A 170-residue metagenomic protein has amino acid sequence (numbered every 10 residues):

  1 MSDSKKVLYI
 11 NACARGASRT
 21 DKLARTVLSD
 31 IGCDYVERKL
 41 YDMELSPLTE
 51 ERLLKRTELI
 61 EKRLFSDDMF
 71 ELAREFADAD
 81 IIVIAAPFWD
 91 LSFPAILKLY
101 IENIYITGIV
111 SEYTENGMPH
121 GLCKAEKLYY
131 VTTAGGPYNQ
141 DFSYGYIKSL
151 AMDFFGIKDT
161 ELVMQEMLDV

Functional and structural regions predicted by a protein language model:
M1-E102, I106-I109: N-terminal beta1-alpha1-beta2 submodule of the flavodoxin-like/Rossmannoid cofactor-binding fold
S2, Y138-V170: Glycine-rich phosphate/pyrophosphate-binding loop and the adjoining helix
K5-K6, D34, E126-L128, D159: Residues at the starts of beta-strands that form the adenosine-phosphate
A12, L40, T132-T133, Q165: Cofactor-binding loop segments of dinucleotide-utilizing enzymes, especially the Rossmann-like FAD- and NAD(P)+-binding
I82, L128-Y129: Short, well-ordered beta-strand core segments
I104-H120: Short, acidic/small-residue loops that bind anionic groups at enzyme active sites
P119-A125, F154-G156: Short, conserved loop/helix-junction motifs that constitute active-site signature segments in enzyme catalytic cores
Y129-P137: Phosphate-binding/catalytic loops
